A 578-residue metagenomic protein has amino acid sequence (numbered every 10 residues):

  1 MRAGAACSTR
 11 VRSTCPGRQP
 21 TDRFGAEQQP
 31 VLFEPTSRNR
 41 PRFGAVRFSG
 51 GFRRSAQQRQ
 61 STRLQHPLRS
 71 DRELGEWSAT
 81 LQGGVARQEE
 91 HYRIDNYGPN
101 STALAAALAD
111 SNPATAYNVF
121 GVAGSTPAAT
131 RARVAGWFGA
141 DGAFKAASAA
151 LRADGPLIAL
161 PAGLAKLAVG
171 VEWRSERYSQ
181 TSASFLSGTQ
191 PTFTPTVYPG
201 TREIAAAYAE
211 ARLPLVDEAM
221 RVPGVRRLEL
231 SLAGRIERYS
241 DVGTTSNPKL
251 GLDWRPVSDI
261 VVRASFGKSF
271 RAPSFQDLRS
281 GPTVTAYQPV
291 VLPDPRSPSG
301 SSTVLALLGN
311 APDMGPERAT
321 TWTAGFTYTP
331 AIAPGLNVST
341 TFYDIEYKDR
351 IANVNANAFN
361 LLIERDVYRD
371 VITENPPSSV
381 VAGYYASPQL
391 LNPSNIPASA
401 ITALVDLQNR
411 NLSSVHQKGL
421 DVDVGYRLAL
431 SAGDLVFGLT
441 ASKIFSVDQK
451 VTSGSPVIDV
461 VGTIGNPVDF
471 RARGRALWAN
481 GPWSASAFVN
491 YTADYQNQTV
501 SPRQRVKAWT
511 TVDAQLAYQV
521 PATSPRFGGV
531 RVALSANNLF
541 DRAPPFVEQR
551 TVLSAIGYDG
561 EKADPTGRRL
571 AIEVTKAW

Functional and structural regions predicted by a protein language model:
M1-I204, E218, G267, R271-D313 (+3 more regions): Surface-exposed, low-complexity loop segments enriched in small/polar and acidic residues
M1-R2, A79-G83, A149, A165-V171 (+13 more regions): Transmembrane beta-strands of outer-membrane beta-barrel proteins
R2-G4, E76, V85-H91, L157 (+15 more regions): Transmembrane beta-strands of outer-membrane beta-barrel pores
Q60-L64, K145-A147, T201-A207, T244-S246 (+7 more regions): Residues that define the transmembrane beta-barrel architecture of outer-membrane proteins
H66-L68, A149-L151, A207-A209, L250 (+7 more regions): Membrane-embedded beta-strands of outer-membrane beta-barrel proteins, especially the hydrophobic/small aromatic
E73-A79, I158-A165, V216-L228, D259 (+5 more regions): Short loop/turn motifs that connect adjacent beta-strands in outer-membrane beta-barrel proteins
P99, E346-K348, F445-D448, N490-Q496 (+1 more regions): C-terminal beta-signal and adjacent terminal beta-strands/loops of Gram-negative outer-membrane beta-barrel proteins
F437-S524: C-terminal beta-barrel architecture of Gram-negative outer-membrane proteins
